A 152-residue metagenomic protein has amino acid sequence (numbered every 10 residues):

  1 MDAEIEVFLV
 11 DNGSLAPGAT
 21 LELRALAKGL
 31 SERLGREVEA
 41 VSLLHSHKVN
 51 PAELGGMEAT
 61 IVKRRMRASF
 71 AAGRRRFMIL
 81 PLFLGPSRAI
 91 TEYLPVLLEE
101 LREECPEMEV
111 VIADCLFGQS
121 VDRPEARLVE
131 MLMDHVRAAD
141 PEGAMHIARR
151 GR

Functional and structural regions predicted by a protein language model:
M1-R152: Extended amphipathic ligand-handling, pore-lining, and cofactor/metal-binding catalytic surfaces
